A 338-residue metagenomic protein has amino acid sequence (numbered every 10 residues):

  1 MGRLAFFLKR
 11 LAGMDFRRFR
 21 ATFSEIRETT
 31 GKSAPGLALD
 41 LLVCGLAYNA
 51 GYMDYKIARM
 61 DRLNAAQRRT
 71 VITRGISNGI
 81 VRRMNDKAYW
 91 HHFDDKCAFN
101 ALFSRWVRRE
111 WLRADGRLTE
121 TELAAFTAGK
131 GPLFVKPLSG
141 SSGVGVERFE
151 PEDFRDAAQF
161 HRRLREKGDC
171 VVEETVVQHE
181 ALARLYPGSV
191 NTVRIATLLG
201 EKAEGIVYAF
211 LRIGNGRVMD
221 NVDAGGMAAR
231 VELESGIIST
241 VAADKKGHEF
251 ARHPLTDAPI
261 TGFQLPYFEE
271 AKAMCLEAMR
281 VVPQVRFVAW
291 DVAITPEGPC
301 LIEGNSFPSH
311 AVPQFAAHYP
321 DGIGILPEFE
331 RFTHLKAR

Functional and structural regions predicted by a protein language model:
F6-A125, S141, C275: Conserved N-proximal alpha/beta basic substrate-recognition cap immediately N-terminal to, or forming the N-lobe
G79, R83-V193, L198-K202: Active-site nucleotide/adenylate-binding loops and adjacent lid/helix of ATP-dependent enzymes
R113-R117, L211, V288-D291: Acidic carboxylate-rich catalytic motifs and surrounding loops in phosphoryl-/glycosyl-chemistry enzymes
L133, G205-V207, C300-I302: Protein kinase-like catalytic core scaffold
S141, I213, F307-S309: Short, surface-exposed beta-strand-loop junctions and turns on beta-sheet-rich folds
S142-G145, R217-V218, A311: Short catalytic/ligand-binding loop motif for oxyanion handling, primarily in non-cytosolic enzymes, centered on
Y186, V190-A273: ATP-dependent carboxylate/phosphate-activation module, predominantly the ATP-grasp catalytic core and closely related
A251-A273, R280-F287, I294-R338: C-terminal active-site "lid" helix and adjoining low-complexity regulatory extension at the edge of ATP-using catalytic
